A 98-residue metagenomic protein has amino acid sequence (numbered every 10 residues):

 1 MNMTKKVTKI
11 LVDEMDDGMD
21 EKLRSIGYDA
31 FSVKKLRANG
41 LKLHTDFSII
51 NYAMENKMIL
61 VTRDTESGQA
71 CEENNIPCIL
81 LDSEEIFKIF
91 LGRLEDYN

Functional and structural regions predicted by a protein language model:
N2-K5, L11-I26, F31-L41, F47-I50 (+1 more regions): Acidic, PIN/NYN-like endoribonuclease modules and their adjacent C-terminal/linker elements
I10-E14, I59-T62: Short, hydrophobic beta-strand segments that form beta-sheet elements in well-ordered domains
A53-E73: Acidic, metal-binding active-site segment of PIN/NYN-like and related structure-specific nucleases
